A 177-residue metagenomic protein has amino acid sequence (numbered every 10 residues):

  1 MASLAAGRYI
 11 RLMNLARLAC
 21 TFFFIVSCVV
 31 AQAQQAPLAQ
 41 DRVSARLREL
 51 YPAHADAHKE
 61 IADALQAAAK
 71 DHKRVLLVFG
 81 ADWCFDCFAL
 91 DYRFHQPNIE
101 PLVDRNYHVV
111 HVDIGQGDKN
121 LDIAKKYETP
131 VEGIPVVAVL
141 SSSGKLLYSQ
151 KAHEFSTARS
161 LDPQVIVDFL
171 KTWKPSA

Functional and structural regions predicted by a protein language model:
A19-S27: Bacterial N-terminal signal peptides
Q34-D71: N-terminal leader/targeting and pre-domain segments
A55, F79, Y92, E100-N120: Thiol-based oxidoreductase modules, predominantly thioredoxin-like and allied folds used for disulfide exchange
D71-C84: Short active-site neighborhood of thiol/selenol oxidoreductases, capturing the structured segment around
A81-F94: Conserved redox-active cysteine motifs that mediate thiol-disulfide chemistry, especially di-cysteine Cys-X(1-2)-Cys
D118-G133: Structural alpha/beta surface segment adjacent to cysteine/selenocysteine redox centers across thiol/disulfide enzymes
E132-S176: Non-catalytic, surface beta->alpha helical segment in thiol-disulfide oxidoreductase systems
